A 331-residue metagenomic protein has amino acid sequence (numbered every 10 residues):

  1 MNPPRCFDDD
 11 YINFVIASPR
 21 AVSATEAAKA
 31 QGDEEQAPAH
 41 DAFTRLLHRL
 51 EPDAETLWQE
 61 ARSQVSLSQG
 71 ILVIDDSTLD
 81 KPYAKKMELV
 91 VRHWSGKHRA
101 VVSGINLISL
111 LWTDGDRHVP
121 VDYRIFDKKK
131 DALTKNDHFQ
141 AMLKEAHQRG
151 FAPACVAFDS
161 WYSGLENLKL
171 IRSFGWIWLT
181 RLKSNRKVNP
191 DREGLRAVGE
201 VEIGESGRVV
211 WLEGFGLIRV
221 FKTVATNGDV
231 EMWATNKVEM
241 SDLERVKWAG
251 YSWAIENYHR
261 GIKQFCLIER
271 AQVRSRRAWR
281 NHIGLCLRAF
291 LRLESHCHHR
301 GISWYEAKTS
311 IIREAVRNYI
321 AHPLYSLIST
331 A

Functional and structural regions predicted by a protein language model:
M1-P4, D10-N13, S18, Y83-K85 (+1 more regions): Single, function-defining residue in the core of a domain
M1-P52: Gly/serine-rich nucleotide phosphate-binding loop at the start of the catalytic core of nucleotide/ADP-ribose-handling
N13, T44-R117: Active-site-proximal, Lys/Arg-enriched surface segment that forms a nucleic-acid-binding/basic interface patch
S18-A21, A37, L67-S68, V101-G104 (+2 more regions): Generic alpha-helical scaffold signal
V22-T25, A30, I108-V119: Glycine/proline-rich, flexible active-site/cofactor-binding loop segments that harbor closely spaced acidic
A27, R45, P52-A54, D229 (+2 more regions): Non-heme di-metal
Q31-E35, V65, G150, C266: A broad structural signal for alpha-helix termini and local helix breaks/kinks
D41, R45, S77, R92 (+3 more regions): Flexible, active-site-adjacent loop/turn segments at secondary-structure boundaries
